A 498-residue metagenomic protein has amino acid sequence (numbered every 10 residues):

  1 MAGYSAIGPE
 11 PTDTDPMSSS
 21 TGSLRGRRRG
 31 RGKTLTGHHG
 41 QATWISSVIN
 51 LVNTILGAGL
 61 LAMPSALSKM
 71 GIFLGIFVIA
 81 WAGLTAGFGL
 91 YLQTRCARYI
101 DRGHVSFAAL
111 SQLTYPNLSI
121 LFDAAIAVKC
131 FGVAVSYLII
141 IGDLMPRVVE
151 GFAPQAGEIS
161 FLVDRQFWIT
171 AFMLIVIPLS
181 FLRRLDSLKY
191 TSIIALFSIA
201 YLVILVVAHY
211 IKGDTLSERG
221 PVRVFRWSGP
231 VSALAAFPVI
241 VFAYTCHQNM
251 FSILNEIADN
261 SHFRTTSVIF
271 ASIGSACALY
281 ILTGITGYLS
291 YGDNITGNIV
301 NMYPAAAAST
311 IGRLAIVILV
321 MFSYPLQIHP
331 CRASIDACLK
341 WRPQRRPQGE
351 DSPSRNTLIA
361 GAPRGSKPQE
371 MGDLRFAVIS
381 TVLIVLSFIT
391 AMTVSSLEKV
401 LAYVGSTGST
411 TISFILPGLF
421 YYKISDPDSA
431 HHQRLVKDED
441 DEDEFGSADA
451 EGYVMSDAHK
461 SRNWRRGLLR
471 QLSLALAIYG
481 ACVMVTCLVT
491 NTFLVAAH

Functional and structural regions predicted by a protein language model:
M1-M392, I412-H498: Intrinsically disordered, low-complexity regions flanking or connecting the multi-pass transmembrane cores of membrane
E398: Residue-level detector of conserved, function-critical positions
Y403-T411: Short alpha-helical packing/oligomerization segments
